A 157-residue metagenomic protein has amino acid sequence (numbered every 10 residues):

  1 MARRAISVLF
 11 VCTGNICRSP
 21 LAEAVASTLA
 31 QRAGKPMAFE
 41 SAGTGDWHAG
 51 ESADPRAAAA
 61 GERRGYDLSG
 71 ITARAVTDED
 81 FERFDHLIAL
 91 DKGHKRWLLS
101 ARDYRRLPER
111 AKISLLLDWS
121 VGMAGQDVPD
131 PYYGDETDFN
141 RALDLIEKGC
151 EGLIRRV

Functional and structural regions predicted by a protein language model:
A2-R83: Conserved active-site segments centered on acidic
C12, G61, I88-A89, I146: Hydrophobic structural packing positions in well-ordered secondary structure
S19, L90-D91: Replace "coordinates the UDP/GDP/TDP-sugar" with "coordinates nucleotide-activated sugar donors
H86, K92-V157: Phosphate-binding/catalytic loops
